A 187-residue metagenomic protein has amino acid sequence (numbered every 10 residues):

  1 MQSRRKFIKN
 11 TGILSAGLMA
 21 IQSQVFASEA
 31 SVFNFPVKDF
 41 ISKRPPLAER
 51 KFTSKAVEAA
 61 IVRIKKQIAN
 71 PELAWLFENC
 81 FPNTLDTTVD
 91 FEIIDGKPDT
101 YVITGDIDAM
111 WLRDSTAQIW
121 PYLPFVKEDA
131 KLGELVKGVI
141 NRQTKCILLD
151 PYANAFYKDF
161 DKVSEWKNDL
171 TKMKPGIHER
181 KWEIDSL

Functional and structural regions predicted by a protein language model:
M1-S15: N-terminal secretory signal peptides and thylakoid transit peptides that target proteins across membranes
S15, M19-Q22, L123: Residue-level signal for alpha-helical transmembrane segments in multi-pass membrane proteins
Q22-I61: C-terminal segment of N-terminal export signals and the immediately downstream linker at the start of the mature
F33-A48, K97-R113: Basic/polar, acidic-poor N-terminal "presequence/leader" segments that form or can form short amphipathic helices
R44-F52, I64-E72, D106-M110, P124-K131: A short N-terminal beta->alpha junction/helix N-cap motif
K55-I93, R142-C146, A155: Amphipathic alpha-helical dimerization/protein-protein interaction segment
P82-W111, L132, F156-Y157, H178-E179: Internal amphipathic alpha-helical repeat/solenoid segments
D108-V136, I140-L187: Aromatic-rich carbohydrate-recognition surfaces in CAZymes
